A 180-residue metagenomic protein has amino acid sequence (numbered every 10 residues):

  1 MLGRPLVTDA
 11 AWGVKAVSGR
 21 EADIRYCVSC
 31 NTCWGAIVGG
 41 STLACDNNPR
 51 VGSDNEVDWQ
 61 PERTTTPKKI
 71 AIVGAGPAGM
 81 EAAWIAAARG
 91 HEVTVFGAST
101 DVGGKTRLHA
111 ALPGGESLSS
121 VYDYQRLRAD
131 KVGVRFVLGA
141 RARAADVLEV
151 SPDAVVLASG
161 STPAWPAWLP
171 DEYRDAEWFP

Functional and structural regions predicted by a protein language model:
M1-V73, P77, E81-A88, E92-V93 (+2 more regions): Flavin-dependent oxidoreductase catalytic cores
L6-G13, E116, Q125-R126, K131-G133 (+1 more regions): C-terminal structured "cap/appendage" subdomains that terminate the fold
A11-K15, T106-L108, E149-S151: Short secondary-structure transition/capping segments
V17-R20, A111-G115, R174-D175: Short, hinge-like loop/turn segments at secondary-structure boundaries
C30-I37, R135-P180: FAD-binding core/adjacent interface of flavoenzyme oxidoreductases
E56-Q60, Y122, R141-R143, P180: A generic local structural motif
I72-F136, A164: Beta1-alpha1 glycine-rich phosphate/pyrophosphate-binding loop at the start of Rossmann-like nucleotide-binding domains
